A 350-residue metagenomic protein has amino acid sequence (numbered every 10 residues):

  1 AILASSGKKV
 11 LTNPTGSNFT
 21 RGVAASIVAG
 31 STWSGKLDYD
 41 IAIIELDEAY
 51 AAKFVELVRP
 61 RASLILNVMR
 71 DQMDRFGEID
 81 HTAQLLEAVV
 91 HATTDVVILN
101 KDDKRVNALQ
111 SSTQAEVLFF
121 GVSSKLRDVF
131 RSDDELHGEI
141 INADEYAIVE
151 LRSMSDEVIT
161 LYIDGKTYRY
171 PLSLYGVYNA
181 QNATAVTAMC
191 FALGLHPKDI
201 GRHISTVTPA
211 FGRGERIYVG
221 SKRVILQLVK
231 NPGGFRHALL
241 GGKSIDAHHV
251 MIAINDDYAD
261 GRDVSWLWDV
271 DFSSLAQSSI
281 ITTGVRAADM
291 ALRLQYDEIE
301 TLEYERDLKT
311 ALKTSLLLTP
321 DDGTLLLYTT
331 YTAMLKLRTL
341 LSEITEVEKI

Functional and structural regions predicted by a protein language model:
A1-E116: Phosphate-binding loop of NTP-binding sites
L3, V23-I27, A183-L193, A238: Buried hydrophobic packing segments
T15-N18, N67-D71, V122-K125, N255 (+2 more regions): Short, acidic/turn-prone active-site loops that include or flank metal/cofactor- and phosphate-binding residues
G22, K53-F54, D74-R75, N107-Q110 (+5 more regions): Short glycine-/acidic-enriched loop or helix-start segments at secondary-structure transitions that form or flank
I44, S63-I65, L99, F119 (+3 more regions): Structural beta-sheet core signal
A49-Y50, R70-Q72, K104-R105, L126 (+4 more regions): Glycine-rich nucleotide phosphate-binding loop and flanking beta-alpha elements of Rossmann-like dinucleotide-binding
V68-K222, T301: Acidic, Mg2+-coordinating active-site environments of NTP-dependent enzymes
A188-K198, R202-I350: ATP-dependent carboxylate-amine ligase
